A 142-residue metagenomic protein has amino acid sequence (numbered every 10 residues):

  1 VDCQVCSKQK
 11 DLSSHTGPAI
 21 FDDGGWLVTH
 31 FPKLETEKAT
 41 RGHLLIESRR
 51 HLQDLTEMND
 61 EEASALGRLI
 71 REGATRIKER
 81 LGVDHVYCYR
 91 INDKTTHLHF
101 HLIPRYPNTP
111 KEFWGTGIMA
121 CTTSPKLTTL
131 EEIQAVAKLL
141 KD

Functional and structural regions predicted by a protein language model:
V1-D142: HIT superfamily nucleotide-processing domains
